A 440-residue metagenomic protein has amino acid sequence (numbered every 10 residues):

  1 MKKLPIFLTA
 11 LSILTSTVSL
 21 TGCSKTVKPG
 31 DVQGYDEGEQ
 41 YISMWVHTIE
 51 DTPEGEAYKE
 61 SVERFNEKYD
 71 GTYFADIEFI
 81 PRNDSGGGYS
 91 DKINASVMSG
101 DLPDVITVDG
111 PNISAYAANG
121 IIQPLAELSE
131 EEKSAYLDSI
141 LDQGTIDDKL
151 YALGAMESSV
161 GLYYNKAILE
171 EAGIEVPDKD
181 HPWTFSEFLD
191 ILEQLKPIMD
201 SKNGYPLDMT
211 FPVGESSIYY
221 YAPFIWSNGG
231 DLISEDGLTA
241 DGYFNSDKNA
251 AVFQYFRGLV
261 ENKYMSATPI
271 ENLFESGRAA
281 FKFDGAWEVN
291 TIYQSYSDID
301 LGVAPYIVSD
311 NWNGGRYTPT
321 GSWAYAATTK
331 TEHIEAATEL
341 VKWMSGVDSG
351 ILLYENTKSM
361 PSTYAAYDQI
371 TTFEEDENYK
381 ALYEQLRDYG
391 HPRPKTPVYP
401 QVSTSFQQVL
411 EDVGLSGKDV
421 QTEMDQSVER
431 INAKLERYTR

Functional and structural regions predicted by a protein language model:
I6, L20-A115, E130-K133, P269 (+9 more regions): Conserved N-terminal structural module of periplasmic/extracytoplasmic solute-binding proteins
T9-S19: Bacterial N-terminal signal peptides
W45-H47, E54-A57, S61-V62, I218-P223 (+1 more regions): Extracytoplasmic/periplasmic substrate-binding proteins
V97-V108, I121-Q123, K202, S276-D284 (+1 more regions): Alpha-to-beta junction loops
V108-G161, S186, I191, D200-N203 (+4 more regions): Hinge/lid segment of periplasmic solute-binding proteins
Y116-I121, I140-D178, T210-G237, P319-A327 (+2 more regions): Periplasmic solute-binding protein
Q143-G144, S297, A304, E355-Q408 (+2 more regions): Long, aromatic- and glycine/proline-rich binding clefts that accommodate carbohydrate-like moieties
L189-Q194, G230-D231, E235-A267: Glycine-centered hinge/linker elements that transmit conformational signals in sensory and ligand-binding systems
